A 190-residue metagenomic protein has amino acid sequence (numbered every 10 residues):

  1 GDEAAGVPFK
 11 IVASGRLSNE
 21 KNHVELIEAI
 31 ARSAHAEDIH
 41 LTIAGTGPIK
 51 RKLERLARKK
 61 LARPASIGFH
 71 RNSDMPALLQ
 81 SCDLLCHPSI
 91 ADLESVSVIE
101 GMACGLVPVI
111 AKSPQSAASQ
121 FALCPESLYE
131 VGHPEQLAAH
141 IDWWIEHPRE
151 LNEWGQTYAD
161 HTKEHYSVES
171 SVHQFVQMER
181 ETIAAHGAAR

Functional and structural regions predicted by a protein language model:
D2-K21, I27-I30, T42: Conserved donor-binding/catalytic core segment of Leloir-type glycosyltransferases
K52-H70: Nucleotide-activated donor-binding/catalytic signature segment of Leloir-type glycosyltransferases, i.e., the conserved
F69-H70, A77-C82: Short alpha-helical donor nucleotide-sugar binding micro-motif in glycosyltransferases
I90: Aromatic "clamp/platform" in nucleotide-sugar-dependent glycosyltransferases that forms part of the donor/acceptor
V107-K112: Short hydrophobic beta-strand element within catalytic cores of glycosyltransferases and related nucleotide-activated
L123-P134, W143-P148: Conserved acidic donor-binding segment of nucleotide-sugar-dependent glycosyltransferases
R149-E181: A charged, aromatic-enriched C-terminal amphipathic alpha-helix characteristic of glycosyltransferases across folds
